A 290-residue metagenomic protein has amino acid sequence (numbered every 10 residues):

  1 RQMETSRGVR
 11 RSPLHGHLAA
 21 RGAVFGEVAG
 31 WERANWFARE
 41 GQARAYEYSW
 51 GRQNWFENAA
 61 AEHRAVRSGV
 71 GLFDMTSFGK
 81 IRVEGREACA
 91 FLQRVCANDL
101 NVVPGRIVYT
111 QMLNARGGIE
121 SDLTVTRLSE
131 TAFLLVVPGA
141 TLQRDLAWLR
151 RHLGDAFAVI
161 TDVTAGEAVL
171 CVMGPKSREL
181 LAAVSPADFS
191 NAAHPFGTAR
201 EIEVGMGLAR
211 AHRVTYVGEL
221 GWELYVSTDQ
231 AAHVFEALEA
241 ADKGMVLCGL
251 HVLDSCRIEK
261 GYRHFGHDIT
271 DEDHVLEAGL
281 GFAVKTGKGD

Functional and structural regions predicted by a protein language model:
R1-V28, R33-A43, E47, G51-N54 (+2 more regions): Conserved, structured C-terminal
A60-A61, N114: FAD-binding beta-loop-beta segment adjacent to the flavin cofactor pocket
R67: Long, contiguous binding/interaction regions
L72, V83, R94, N101-V103 (+4 more regions): Short, charge-rich binding segments
T76-F78: Active-site acidic/histidine clusters and adjacent loop/turn architecture that either coordinate catalytic ions
R86-I119, P175-G207: Internal amphipathic helical hairpin motif
